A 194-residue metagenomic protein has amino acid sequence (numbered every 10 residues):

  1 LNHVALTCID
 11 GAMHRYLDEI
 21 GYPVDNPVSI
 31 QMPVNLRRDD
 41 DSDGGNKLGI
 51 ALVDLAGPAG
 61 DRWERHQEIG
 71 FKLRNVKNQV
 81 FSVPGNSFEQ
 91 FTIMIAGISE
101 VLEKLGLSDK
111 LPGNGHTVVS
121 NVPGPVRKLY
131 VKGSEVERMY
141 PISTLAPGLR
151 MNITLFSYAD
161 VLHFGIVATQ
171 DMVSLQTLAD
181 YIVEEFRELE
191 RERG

Functional and structural regions predicted by a protein language model:
L1, R38, D54-G60, A168-V173: A generic structural motif
L1-S42: Hydrophobic "lid/gating" helix adjacent to the active-site nucleophile that controls access to an acyl-thioester pocket
N2-T7, G11, N26, G45 (+5 more regions): Conserved structured core elements
T7-E19, D54, K72, V76 (+4 more regions): Generic, well-ordered alpha-helical scaffold segments in large soluble proteins
L17-I20, K104-L107, Y140-I142, M151-T154: Generic recognition of flexible, low-complexity loop/linker segments
S42-P125: Helical lid/core segments from catalytic subdomains that handle acyl or acyl-like groups
G113-R187: Low-complexity, glycine/alanine/valine/leucine- and proline-rich hydrophobic stretches
